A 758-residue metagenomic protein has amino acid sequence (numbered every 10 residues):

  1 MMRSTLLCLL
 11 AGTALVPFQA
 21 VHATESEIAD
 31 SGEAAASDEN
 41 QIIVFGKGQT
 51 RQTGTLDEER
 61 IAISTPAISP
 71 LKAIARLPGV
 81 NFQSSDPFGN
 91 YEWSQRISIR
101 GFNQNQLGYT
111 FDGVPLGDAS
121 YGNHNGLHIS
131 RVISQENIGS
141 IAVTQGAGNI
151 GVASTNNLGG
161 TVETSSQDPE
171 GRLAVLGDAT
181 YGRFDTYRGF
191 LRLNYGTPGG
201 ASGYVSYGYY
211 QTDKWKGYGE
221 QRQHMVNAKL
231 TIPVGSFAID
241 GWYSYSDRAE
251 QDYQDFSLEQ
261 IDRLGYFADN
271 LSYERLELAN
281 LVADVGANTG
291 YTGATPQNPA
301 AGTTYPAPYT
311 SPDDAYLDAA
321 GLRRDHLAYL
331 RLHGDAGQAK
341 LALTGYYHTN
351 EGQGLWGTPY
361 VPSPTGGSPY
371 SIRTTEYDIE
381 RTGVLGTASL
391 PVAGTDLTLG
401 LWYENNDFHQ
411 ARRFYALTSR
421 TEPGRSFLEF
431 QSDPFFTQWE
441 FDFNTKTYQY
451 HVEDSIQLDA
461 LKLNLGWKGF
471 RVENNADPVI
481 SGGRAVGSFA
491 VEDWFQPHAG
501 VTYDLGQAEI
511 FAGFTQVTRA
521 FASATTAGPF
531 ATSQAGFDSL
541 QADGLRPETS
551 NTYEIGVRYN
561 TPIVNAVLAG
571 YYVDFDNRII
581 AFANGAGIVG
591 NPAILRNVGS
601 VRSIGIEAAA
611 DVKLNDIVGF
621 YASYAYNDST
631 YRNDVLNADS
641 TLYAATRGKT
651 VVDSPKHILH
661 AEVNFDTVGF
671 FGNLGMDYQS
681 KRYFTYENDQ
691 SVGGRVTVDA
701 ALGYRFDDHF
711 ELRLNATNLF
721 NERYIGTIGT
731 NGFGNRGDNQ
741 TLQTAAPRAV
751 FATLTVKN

Functional and structural regions predicted by a protein language model:
G12, G235, Y377, T502 (+6 more regions): Conserved C-terminal beta-signal and adjacent last beta-strands/turns of outer-membrane beta-barrel proteins
T24, P391-G394, Q457-K462, N565 (+4 more regions): Gram-negative outer-membrane beta-barrel transporters
I28-R172, I555: Acidic, small-polar-rich N-terminal luminal/periplasmic segments of exported/outer-membrane proteins
G122-L127, E136-S140, Q145, N149-N227 (+2 more regions): Outer-membrane beta-barrel translocator/receptor signature
T231, D240-L327, W356-S371, T421-S432 (+1 more regions): Acidic/polar loop-and-plug regions of large Gram-negative outer-membrane beta-barrel proteins
Y309, L322-L355, S368-V479, G500-D504 (+1 more regions): Face-selective signature of the C-terminal outer-membrane beta-barrel domain
R331-H333, K340-Y346, G352-W356, E509-T515 (+4 more regions): Membrane-embedded beta-barrel scaffold of Gram-negative outer-membrane proteins
I379, L390-E404, Q438-F575, K613 (+3 more regions): Structural signature of Gram-negative outer-membrane beta-barrels, strongest in the C-terminal barrel of TonB-dependent
